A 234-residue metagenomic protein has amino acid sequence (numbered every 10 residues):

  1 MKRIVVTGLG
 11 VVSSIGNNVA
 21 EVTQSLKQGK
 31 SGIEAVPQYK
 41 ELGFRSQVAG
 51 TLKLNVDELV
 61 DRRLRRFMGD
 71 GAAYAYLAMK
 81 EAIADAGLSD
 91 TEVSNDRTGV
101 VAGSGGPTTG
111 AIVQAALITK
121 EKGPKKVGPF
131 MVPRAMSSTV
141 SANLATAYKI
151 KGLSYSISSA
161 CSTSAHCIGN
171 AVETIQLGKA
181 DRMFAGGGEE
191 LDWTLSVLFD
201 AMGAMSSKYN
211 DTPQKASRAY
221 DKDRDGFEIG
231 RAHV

Functional and structural regions predicted by a protein language model:
M1-L64, A86: ACP-dependent fatty acid/polyketide chain-elongation machinery
R3, R97-G99: Residues that mark the start of a beta-strand
T7-L9, A102-G105: Glycine-rich beta-strand-to-loop/alpha-helix junction loops that act as flexible
N17, Q28-G32, V36, A84-D96 (+1 more regions): Acyl-thioester C-C bond-transforming condensing/cleaving domain
E21, S25, G71-A78, S137 (+2 more regions): Generic hydrophobic secondary-structure packing signal
Q38-L88, A102, S137-K151: A glycine- and small-residue-enriched flexible loop/hinge segment at structural boundaries
